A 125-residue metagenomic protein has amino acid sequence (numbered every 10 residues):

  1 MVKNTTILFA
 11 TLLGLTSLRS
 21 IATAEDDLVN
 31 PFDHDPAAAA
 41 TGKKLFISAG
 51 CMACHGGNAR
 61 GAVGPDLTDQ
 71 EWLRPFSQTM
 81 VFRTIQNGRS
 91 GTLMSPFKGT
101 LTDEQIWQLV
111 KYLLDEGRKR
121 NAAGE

Functional and structural regions predicted by a protein language model:
M1-L8: Bacterial N-terminal signal peptides that target proteins for export
F9-S17: Bacterial N-terminal signal peptides
A22-I47, A123-E125: Electrostatic cytochrome c docking/interface patches
F32-K43, G56-N87, L93, T100: Gly/Gly-Pro-rich "capping" loops immediately C-terminal to redox-active cysteine motifs in periplasmic/lumenal
G42, A49-G57, M94, L109-L113: The canonical Cys-X-X-Cys-His
C51-M52, L73, G91, K119: A general structural signal for well-ordered secondary-structure junctions
A62-D66, N87-E125: Axial heme c-ligation environment in periplasmic c-type cytochrome domains
